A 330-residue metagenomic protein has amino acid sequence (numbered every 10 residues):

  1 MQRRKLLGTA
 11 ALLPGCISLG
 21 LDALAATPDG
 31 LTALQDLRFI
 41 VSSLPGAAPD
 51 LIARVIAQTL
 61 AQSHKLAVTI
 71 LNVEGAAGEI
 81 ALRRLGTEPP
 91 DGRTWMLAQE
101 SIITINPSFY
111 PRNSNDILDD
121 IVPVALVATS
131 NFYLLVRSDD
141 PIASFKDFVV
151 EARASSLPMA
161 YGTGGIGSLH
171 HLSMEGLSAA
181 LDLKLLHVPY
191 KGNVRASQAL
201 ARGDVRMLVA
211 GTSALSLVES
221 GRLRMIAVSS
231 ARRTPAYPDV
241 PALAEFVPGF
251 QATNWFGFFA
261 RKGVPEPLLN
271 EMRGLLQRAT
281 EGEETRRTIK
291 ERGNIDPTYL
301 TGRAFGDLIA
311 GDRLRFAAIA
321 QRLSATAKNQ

Functional and structural regions predicted by a protein language model:
M1-P14: N-terminal secretory signal peptides and thylakoid transit peptides that target proteins across membranes
L24-L118, I166, L183-V209, L217 (+2 more regions): N-terminal (or domain-start) structured segment
L34-Q35, A180-L183, P267-Q330: An extracytoplasmic/periplasmic, membrane-proximal ligand-sensing/linker region
T87-R93, S108-R195, L243, P248 (+1 more regions): Hinge/capping helix and adjacent helix->loop/strand transition within the periplasmic-binding protein
S101-R112, G176-A180, M207-P238: A ligand-binding cleft/hinge motif common to bilobed small-molecule-binding domains
A196-A199, P235-D239: Short, charged, surface-exposed secondary-structure boundary motifs
